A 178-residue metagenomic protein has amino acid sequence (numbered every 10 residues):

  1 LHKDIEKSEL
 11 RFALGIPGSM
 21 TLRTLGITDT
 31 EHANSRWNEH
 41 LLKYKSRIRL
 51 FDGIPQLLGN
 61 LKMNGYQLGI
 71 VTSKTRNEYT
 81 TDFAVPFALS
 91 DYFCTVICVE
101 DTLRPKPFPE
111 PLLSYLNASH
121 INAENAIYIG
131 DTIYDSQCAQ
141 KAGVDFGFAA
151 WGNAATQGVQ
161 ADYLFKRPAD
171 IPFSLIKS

Functional and structural regions predicted by a protein language model:
L1-G59, N64: N-terminal helical cap/lid subdomain that shapes the substrate entry/recognition surface in HAD-like hydrolases
S8, G59-K62, T75-R76, T81-S178: Asp-based, Mg2+/Mn2+-dependent phosphohydrolase catalytic module
A13, V71-S73, I129: Structural motif
Y44-I48, S73, P105: Transmembrane alpha-helical core positions of polytopic small-molecule transporters
